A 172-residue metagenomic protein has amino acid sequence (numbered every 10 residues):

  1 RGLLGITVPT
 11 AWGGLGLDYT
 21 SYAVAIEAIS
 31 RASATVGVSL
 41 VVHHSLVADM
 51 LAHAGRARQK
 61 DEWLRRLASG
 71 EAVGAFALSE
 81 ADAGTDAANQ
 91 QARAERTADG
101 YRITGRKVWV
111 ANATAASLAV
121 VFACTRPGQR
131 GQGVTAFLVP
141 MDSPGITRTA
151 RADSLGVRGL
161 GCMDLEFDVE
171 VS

Functional and structural regions predicted by a protein language model:
L3-E71, A111-L118: Internal helix-loop-helix
G16-I26, D86-Q90, E166, E170-V171: Structural signature of FAD isoalloxazine-binding scaffolds in flavoprotein oxidoreductases
L17-D18, D86-A88, N112-S117, R130-G133 (+1 more regions): Short glycine/proline-enriched turns and hinge-like loops at secondary-structure junctions
A48-A54, F76, A88, G128: Flexible, glycine-rich active-site loops centered on histidine and acidic residues that chelate a metal or position
G70-L78: A short, Trp-centered hydrophobic/proline-enriched beta-strand micro-motif
N89, D142-E170: Flexible, small-/acidic-enriched active-site or ligand-binding loops
A92-E95: A structural signal for short hydrophobic beta-strand segments in well-ordered beta-sheet cores
T104-R148: A short core secondary-structure module
